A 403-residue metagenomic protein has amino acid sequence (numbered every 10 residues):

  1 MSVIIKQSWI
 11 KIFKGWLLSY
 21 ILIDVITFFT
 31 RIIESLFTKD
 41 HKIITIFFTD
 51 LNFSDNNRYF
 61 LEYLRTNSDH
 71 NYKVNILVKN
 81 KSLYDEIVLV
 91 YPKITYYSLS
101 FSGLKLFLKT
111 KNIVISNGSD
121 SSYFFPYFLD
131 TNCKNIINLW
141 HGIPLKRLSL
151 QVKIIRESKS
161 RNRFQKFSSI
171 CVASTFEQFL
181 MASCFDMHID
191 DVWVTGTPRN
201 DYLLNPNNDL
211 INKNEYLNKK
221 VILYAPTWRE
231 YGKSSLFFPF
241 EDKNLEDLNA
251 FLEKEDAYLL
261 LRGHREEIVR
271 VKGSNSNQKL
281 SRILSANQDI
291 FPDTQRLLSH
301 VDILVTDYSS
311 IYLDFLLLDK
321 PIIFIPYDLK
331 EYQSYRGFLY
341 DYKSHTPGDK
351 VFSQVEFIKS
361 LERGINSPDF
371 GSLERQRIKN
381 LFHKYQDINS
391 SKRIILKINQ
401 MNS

Functional and structural regions predicted by a protein language model:
M1-D50: Membrane-proximal basic amphipathic "stem/tether" segments
S2-V3, K14, N208, Q354-S403: C-terminal amphipathic helix plus adjacent low-complexity, charged tail appended to glycosyltransferase catalytic
I43-L204: Active-site and donor-binding regions of nucleotide-sugar-utilizing enzymes
D55-F60, T66, V192, P198-S276 (+2 more regions): Conserved catalytic-core segment of nucleotide-activated headgroup transferases in glycan assembly
I94-L99, R282-D289, T346-S360: Short acidic-hydrophobic, aromatic-tinged amphipathic segments that line or gate anion-handling sites
Y96-T110, R265-S310: Donor nucleotide-activated moiety binding/catalytic core segment of transferases that use nucleotide-activated donors
I113-D120, P126-L129, I137-N138, I290-Y335: A donor-sugar binding/catalytic signature common to diverse glycosyltransferases and related nucleotide-sugar
S310-F382: Catalytic binding pocket for nucleotide-activated donors in carbohydrate/polymer assembly enzymes
